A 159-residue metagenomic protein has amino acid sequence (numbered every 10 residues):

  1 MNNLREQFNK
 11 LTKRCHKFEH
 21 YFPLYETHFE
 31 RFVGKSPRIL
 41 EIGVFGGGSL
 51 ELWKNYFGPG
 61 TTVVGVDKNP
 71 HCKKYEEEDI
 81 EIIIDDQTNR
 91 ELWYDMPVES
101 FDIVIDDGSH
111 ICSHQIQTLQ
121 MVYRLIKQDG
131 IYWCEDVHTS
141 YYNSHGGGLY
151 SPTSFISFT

Functional and structural regions predicted by a protein language model:
M1-I105, S109-C134, H138-T159: A short alpha-helical cap/connector motif
